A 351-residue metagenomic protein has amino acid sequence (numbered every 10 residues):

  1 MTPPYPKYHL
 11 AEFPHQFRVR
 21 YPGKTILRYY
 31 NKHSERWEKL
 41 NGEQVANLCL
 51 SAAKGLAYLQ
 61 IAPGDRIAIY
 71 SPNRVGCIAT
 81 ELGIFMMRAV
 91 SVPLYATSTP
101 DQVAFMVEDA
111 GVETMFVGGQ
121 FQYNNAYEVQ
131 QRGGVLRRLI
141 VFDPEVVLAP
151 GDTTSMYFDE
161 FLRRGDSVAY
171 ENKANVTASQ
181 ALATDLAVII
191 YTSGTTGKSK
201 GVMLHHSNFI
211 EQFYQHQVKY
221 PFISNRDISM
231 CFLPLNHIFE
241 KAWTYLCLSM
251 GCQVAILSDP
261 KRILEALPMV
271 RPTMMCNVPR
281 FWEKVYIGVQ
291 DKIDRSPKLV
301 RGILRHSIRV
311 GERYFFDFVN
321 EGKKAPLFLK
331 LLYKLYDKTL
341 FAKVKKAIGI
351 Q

Functional and structural regions predicted by a protein language model:
T2-Y8, Y123-A126, P150-L186: Flexible, low-complexity linker/hinge segments
Y5-R28, N47: A short N-terminal helical cap/helix-turn-helix that marks the beginning of AMP-binding/adenylate-forming
G23-T25, D166-Y191, K198, F222-I228: Conserved pre-ATP/AMP-binding loop-to-beta segment of ANL
L27-R74, I78-L82, T99-A104, Y157-E160 (+1 more regions): Conserved AMP-binding/adenylate-forming core of the ANL superfamily
K39-E43, Q180, A187-F213: Conserved AMP-binding A3 loop
R66, P72-V92, A96-P100, F105-T114 (+2 more regions): A short helix-loop-beta submotif of the ANL/AMP-binding
M86-R164: Structural core segment of the AMP-binding/adenylate-forming
I210-C231, L235-F341: Conserved AMP-binding/adenylation subdomain of ANL enzymes
